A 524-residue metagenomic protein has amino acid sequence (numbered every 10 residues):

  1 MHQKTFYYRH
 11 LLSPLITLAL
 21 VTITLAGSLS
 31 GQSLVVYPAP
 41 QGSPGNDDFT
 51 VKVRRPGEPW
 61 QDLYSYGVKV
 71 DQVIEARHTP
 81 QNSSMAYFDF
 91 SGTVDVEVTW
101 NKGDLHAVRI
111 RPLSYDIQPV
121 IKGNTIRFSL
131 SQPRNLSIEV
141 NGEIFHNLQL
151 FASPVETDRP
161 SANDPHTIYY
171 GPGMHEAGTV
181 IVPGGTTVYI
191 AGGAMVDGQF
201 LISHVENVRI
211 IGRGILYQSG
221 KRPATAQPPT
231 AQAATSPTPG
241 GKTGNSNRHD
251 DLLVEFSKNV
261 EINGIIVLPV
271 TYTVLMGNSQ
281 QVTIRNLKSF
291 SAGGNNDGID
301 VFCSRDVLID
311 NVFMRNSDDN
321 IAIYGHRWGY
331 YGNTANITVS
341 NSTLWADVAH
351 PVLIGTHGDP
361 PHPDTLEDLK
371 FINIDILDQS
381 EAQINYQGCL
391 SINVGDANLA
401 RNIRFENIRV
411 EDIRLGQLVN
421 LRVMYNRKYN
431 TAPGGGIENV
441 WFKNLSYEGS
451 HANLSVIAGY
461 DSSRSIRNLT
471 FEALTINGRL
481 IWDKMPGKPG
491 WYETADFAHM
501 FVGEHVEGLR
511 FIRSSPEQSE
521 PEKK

Functional and structural regions predicted by a protein language model:
H2-I16: Bacterial N-terminal signal peptides that target proteins for export
S13-A26: Bacterial N-terminal signal peptides
L29-K524: Extracellular/periplasmic carbohydrate-active domains that bind, remodel, or depolymerize complex polysaccharides
